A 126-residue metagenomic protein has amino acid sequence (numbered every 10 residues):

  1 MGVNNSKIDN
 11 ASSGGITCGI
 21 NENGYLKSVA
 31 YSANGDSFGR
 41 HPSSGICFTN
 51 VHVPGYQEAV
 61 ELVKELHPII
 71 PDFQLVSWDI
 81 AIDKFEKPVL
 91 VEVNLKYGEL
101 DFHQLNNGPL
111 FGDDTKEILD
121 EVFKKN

Functional and structural regions predicted by a protein language model:
M1-D83: A long amphipathic alpha-helix within ATP-dependent nucleotide-binding catalytic cores
R40-E58, P68-F73, I82-N126: C-terminal active-site "lid" helix and adjoining low-complexity regulatory extension at the edge of ATP-using catalytic
